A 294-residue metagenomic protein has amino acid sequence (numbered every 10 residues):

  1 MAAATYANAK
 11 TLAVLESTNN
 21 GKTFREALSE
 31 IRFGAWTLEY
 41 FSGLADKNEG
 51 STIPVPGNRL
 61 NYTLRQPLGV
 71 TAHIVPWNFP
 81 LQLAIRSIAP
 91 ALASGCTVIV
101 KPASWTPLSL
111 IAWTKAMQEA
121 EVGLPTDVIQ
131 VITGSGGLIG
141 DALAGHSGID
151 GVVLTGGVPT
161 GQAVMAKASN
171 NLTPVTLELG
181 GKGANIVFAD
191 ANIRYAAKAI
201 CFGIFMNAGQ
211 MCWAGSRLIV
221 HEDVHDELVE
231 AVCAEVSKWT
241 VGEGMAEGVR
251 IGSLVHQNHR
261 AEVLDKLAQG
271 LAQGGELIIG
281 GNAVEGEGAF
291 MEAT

Functional and structural regions predicted by a protein language model:
M1-A4, N8, A112, A116-L124 (+5 more regions): Generic non-transmembrane alpha-helical segments
M1-R59: N-terminal Rossmann-like NAD(P)+-binding subdomain of aldehyde/semialdehyde dehydrogenases
A2-Y6, L28, R32, S104 (+4 more regions): Short amphipathic alpha-helical segments with heptad-repeat character
E16, L38, G95, I129 (+5 more regions): Residue-level signal for inorganic ion chemistry
R25-R32, W36, G137, V249 (+2 more regions): An alpha-helix initiation/capping motif
G50-Y195: Rossmann-like NAD(P) dinucleotide-binding subdomain of oxidoreductase/dehydrogenase enzymes
P159-E292: ALDH superfamily catalytic-core signature
